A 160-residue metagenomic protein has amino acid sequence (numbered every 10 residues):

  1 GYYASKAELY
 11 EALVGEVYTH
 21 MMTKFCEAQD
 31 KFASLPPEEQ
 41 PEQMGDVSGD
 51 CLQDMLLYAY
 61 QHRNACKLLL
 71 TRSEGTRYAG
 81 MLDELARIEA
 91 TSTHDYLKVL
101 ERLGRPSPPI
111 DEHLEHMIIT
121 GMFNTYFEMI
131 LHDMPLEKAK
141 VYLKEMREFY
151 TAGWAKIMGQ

Functional and structural regions predicted by a protein language model:
G1-A4: Base-recognition residues in the alpha-helical recognition helix of bacterial helix-turn-helix
E8-L35, D46, D50-D54, G80 (+3 more regions): Alpha-helical structural segments
H20-K31, A65, G121, T125-M129: Solvent-exposed, amphipathic alpha-helical segments
A33, P37-E38, L56-T76: Amphipathic alpha-helical segments used for helix-helix packing
A33-Q43, R102-P106: Short helix-coil transition/hinge motifs at the ends and kinks of transmembrane helices, capturing the brief
C51-Q61, G75-R102, H113-T120: Amphipathic alpha-helical packing segments from all-alpha helical-bundle domains
L69-A86, A139-W154: C-terminal/domain-terminus segments
Y96-F149, M158: Hydrophobic/aromatic-rich alpha-helical bundle segments in the mid-to-C-terminal region
